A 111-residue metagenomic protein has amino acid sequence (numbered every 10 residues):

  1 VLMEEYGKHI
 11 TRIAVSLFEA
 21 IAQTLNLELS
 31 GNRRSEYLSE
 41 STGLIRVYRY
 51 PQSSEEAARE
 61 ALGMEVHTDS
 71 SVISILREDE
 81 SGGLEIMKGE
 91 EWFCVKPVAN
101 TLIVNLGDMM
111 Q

Functional and structural regions predicted by a protein language model:
V1-Q111: Peripheral, non-catalytic segments flanking oxidoreductase cores
